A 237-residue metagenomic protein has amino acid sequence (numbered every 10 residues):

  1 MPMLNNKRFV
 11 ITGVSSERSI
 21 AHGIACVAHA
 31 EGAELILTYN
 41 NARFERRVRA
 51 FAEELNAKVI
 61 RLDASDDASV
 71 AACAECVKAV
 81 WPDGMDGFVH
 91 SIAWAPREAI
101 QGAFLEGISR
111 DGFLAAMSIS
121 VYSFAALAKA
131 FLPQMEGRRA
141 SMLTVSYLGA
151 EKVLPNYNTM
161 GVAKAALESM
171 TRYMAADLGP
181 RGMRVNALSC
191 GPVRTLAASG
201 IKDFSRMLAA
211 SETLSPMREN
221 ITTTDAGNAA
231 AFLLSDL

Functional and structural regions predicted by a protein language model:
P2-L37: Canonical Rossmann dinucleotide-binding motif of NAD(H)/NADP(H)-dependent dehydrogenases/reductases, specifically
G13-I20, A93-L132, E136-P180, P192-R194 (+1 more regions): Catalytic loop of short-chain dehydrogenase/reductase
A33-V48: Conserved glycine-rich Rossmann-like NAD(P)H-binding loop of the short-chain dehydrogenase/reductase
T38, L143, R181, N186: Rossmann-like NAD(H)/NADP(H) cofactor-binding core
A52, I60-A71, E75-A116, P133 (+2 more regions): Conserved mid-core segment of classical short-chain dehydrogenase/reductases
V185, S189-G200: Short, flexible catalytic-loop segment of classical short-chain dehydrogenase/reductase
S205-D225: Catalytic Tyr-x(3-8)-Lys segment
E219-L237: C-terminal substrate-recognition "lid" of short-chain dehydrogenase/reductases
